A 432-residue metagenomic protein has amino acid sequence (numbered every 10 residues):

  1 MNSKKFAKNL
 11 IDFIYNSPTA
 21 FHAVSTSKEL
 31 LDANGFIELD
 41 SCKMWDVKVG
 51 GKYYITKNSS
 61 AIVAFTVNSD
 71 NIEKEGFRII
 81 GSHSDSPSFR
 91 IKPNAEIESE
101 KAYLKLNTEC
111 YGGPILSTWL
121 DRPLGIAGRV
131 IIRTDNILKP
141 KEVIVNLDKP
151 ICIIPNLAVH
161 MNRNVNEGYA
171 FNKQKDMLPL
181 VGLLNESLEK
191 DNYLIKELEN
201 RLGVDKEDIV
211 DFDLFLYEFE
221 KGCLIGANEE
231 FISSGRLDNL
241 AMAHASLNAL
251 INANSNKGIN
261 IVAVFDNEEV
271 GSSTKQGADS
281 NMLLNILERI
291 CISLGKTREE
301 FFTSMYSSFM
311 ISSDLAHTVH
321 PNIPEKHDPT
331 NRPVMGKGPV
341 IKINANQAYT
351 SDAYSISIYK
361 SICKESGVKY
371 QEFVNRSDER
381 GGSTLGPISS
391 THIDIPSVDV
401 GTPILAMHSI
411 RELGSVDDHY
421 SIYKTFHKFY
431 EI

Functional and structural regions predicted by a protein language model:
M1-I432: N-terminal hydrophobic/helix-forming segments and targeting peptides
